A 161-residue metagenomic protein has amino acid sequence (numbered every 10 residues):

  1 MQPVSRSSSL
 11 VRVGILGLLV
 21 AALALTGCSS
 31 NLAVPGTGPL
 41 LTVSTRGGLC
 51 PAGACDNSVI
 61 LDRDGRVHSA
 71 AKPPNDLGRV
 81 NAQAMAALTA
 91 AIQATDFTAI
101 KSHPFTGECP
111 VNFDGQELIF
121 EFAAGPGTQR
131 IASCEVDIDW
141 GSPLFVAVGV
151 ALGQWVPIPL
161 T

Functional and structural regions predicted by a protein language model:
M1-T26: Sec-dependent bacterial lipoprotein signal peptides
V4-S7, C28-L49, A84, K101-T161: Short, well-ordered, aromatic-rich surface patches in folded extracellular/luminal domains
G17-V20, A33-P35, P51-G53, V59 (+1 more regions): A generic structural signal for short, solvent-exposed coil/turn residues that cap or connect secondary-structure
P51-K72, D76: N-terminal secretory signal peptides
V67-I100: A short-motif feature that recognizes glycine-rich, charge-decorated loops that bind or process nucleotide phosphates
